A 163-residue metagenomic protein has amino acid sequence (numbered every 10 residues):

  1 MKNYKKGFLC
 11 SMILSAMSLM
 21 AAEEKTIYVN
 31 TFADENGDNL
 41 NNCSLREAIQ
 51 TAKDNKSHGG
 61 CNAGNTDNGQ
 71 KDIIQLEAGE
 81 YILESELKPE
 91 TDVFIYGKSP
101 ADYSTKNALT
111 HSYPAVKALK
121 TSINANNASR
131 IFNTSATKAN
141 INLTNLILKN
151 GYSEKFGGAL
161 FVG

Functional and structural regions predicted by a protein language model:
K2-M20: Gram-negative bacterial Sec-dependent N-terminal signal peptides
L19-F156, F161-G163: N-terminal, post-signal-peptide segments of secreted/periplasmic proteins
